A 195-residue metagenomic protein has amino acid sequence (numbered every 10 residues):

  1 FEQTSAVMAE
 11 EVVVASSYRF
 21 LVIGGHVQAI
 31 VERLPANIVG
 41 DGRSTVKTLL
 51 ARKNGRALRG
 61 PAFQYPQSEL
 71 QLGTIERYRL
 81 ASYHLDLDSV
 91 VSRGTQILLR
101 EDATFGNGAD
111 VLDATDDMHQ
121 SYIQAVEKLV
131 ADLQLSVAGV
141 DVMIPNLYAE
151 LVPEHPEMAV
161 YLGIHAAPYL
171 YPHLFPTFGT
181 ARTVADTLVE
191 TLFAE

Functional and structural regions predicted by a protein language model:
F1-Q71, H119-Q124: Active-site nucleotide/adenylate-binding loops and adjacent lid/helix of ATP-dependent enzymes
E2-T4, A51-A149: A long amphipathic alpha-helix within ATP-dependent nucleotide-binding catalytic cores
E10, V140, L162: Active-site flanking residues adjacent to catalytic metal/cofactor-binding acidic residues
I23-G25, L34-V39, R43-V46, V142 (+2 more regions): Generic preference for flexible, low-structure residues
G42-L49, L80, G163, A167: Active-site loop ensemble at the mouth of alpha/beta enzyme cores that anchors a bound cofactor
K47-A51, I123, E127, R182-E190: Generic detector of well-ordered alpha-helical segments enriched in charged/polar residues, highlighting helical
D110-D113, D117, D132-L135, I144-E195: C-terminal active-site "lid" helix and adjoining low-complexity regulatory extension at the edge of ATP-using catalytic
